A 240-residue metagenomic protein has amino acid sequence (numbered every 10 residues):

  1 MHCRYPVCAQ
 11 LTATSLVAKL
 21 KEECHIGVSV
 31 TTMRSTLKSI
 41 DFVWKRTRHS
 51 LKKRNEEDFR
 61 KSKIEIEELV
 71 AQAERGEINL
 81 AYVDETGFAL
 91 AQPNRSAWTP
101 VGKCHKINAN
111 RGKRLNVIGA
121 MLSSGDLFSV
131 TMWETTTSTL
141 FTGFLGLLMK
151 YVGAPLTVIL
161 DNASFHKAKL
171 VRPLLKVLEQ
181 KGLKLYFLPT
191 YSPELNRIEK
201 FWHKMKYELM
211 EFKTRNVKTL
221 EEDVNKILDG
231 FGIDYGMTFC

Functional and structural regions predicted by a protein language model:
M1-C240: Short functional hotspots at interaction and active-site rims
